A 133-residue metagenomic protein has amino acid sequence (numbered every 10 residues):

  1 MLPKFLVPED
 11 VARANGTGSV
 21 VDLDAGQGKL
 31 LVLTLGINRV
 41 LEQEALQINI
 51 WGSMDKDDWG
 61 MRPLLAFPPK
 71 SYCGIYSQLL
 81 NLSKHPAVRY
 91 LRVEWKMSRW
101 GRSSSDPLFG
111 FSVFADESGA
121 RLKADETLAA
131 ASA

Functional and structural regions predicted by a protein language model:
M1-L6, V11, Q27, R99-A133: C-terminal interaction-tip segments
V7-D10, M61-Y72: Solvent-exposed serine/threonine-rich low-complexity stretches and specific carbohydrate-binding patches
N15-L35: Contiguous beta-strand segments within globular domains
S19-L23, G74-K84: Exposed aromatic-hydrophobic patches
G28-I37, S83-G110: Noncatalytic modules at the cell exterior or secretory-pathway interfaces, chiefly beta-strand-rich lectin/adhesion
Q47-W51: Beta-strand signatures of extracellular beta-sandwich domains
S53, F67-G74, S83-K84: Short proline/glycine- and polar residue-rich coil/turn motifs
S53-R62: Asp-box/BNR beta-propeller loop motif
